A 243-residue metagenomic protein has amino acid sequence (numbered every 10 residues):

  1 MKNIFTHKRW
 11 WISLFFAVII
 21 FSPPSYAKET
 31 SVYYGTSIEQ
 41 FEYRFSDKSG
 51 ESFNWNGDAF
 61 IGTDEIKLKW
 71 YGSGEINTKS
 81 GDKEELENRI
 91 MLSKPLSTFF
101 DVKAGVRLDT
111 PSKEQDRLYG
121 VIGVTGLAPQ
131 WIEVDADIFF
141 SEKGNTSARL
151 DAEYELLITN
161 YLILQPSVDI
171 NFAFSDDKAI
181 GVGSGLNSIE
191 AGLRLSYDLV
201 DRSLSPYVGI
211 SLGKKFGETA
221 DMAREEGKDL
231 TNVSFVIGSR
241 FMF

Functional and structural regions predicted by a protein language model:
M1-S31: Cleavable N-terminal export/targeting peptides
A27-Y71: Short glycine/proline- and aromatic-enriched beta-strand/turn motifs that initiate or cap beta-hairpins
G35-S37, E133, D137-T231, F235 (+1 more regions): Outer-membrane beta-barrel transmembrane domain signature
T36-R44, I66-N77, F100-T110, W131-E142 (+1 more regions): Transmembrane beta-strand segments that form the barrel wall of outer-membrane beta-barrel proteins
R44-F53, E75-L86, L108-Y119, I138-R149 (+3 more regions): Solvent-exposed loop/turn segments connecting transmembrane beta-strands in outer-membrane beta-barrel proteins
N56-D58, E87-R89, V121, R149-D151 (+2 more regions): Membrane-embedded beta-strand positions in outer-membrane beta-barrel channels/transporters
N56-L96: Long, hydrophobic/aromatic N-terminal blocks
D64-I66, S93-F99, L127-W131, L157-Y161 (+1 more regions): Outer-membrane beta-barrel channels and translocator barrels
